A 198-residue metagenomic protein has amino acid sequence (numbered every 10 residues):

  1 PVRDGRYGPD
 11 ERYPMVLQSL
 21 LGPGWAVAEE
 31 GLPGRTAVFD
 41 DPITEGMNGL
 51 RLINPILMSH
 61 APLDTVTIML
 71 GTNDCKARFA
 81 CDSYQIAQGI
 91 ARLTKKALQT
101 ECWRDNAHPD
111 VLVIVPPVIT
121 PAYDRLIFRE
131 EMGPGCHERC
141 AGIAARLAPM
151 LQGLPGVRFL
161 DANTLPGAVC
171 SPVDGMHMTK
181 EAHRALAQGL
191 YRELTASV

Functional and structural regions predicted by a protein language model:
P1-L32, V38-I43, P55-M58, V66 (+3 more regions): Serine-esterase "nucleophile elbow" of acetyl-processing enzymes
P23, M47-V198: Alpha-helical cap/lid subdomain in secreted, periplasmic, or secretory-pathway luminal O-acyl-processing enzymes
